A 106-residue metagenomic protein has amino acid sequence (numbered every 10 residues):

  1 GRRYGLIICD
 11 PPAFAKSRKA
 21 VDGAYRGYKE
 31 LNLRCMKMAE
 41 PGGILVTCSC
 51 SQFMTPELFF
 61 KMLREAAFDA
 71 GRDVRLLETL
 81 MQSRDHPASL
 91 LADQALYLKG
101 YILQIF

Functional and structural regions predicted by a protein language model:
Y4-R34: Mobile active-site "lid"/loop adjacent to the S-adenosyl-L-methionine
E30, I44-F106: C-terminal catalytic and target-recognition region of SAM-dependent MTase-like enzymes, primarily methyltransferases
C35-M36, A67: Short leucine-rich amphipathic alpha-helical surface patches
A39-P41: Helix-to-beta-strand junctions that scaffold the AdoMet/dcAdoMet cofactor pocket in Class I SAM-dependent enzymes
